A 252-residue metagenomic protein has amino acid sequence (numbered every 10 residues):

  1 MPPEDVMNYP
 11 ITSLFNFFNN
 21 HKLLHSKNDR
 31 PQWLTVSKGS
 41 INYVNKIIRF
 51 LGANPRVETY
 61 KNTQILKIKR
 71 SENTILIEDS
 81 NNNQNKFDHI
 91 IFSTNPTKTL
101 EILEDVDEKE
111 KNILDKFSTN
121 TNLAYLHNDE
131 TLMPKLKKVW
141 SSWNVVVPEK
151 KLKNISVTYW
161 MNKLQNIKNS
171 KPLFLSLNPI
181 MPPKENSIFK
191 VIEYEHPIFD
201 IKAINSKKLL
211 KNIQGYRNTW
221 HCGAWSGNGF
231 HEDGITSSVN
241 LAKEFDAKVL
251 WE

Functional and structural regions predicted by a protein language model:
M1-L66: Active-site/ligand-binding neighborhood in enzyme catalytic cores
W33, S37, Y43, W140-V146 (+3 more regions): Tryptophan-centered motif/residue detector
K38-N45, T97, T236-V239: A structural signal for well-ordered alpha-helical segments within the folded catalytic domains of diverse enzymes
F50, D105, E244, K248: Active-site catalytic microenvironments for nucleophilic, acid-base chemistry
T59-K61, F92, H221: A structural signal for the hydrophobic beta-strands that form the central parallel beta-sheet of Rossmann-like
Q64-P197: Mid-domain catalytic core of redox enzymes that form a hydrophobic substrate pocket/lid adjacent to a catalytic redox
L152-E252: Conserved flavin/dinucleotide-binding core of flavoenzymes
